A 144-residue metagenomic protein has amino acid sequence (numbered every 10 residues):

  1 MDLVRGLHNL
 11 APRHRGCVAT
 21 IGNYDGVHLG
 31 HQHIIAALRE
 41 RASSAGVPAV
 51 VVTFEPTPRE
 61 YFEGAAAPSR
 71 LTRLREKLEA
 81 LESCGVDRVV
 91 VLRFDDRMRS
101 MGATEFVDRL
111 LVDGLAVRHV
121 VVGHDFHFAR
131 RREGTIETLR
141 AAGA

Functional and structural regions predicted by a protein language model:
M1-A144: Nucleotidyltransferase catalytic core that binds NTPs
